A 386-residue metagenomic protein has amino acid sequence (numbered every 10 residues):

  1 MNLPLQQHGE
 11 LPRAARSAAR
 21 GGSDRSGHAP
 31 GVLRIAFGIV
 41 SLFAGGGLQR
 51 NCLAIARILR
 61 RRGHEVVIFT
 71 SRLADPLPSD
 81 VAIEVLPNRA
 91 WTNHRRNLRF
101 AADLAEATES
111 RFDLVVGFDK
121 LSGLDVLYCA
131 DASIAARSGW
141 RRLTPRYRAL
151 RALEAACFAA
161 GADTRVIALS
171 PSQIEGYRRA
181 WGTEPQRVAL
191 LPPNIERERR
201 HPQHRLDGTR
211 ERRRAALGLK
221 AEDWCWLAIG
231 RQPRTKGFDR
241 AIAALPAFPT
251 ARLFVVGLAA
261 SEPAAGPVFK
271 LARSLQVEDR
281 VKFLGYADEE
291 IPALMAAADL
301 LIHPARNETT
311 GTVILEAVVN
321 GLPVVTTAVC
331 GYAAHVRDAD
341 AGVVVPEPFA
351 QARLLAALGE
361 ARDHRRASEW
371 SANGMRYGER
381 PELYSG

Functional and structural regions predicted by a protein language model:
G47, R365-G386: A charged, aromatic-enriched C-terminal amphipathic alpha-helix characteristic of glycosyltransferases across folds
R50-A54, W224-A247, P263-G266: A conserved mid-protein helix/loop that constitutes part of the nucleotide-sugar donor-binding site
L73, I195, I229, R252-F269 (+1 more regions): Glycosyltransferase donor-sugar binding loop
Y147-I167, I174-E175, W181: Membrane-proximal helix-turn-helix segments that form the acceptor-binding/catalytic region of lipid-linked
Y286-A287, A293-A298: Short alpha-helical donor nucleotide-sugar binding micro-motif in glycosyltransferases
R306: Aromatic "clamp/platform" in nucleotide-sugar-dependent glycosyltransferases that forms part of the donor/acceptor
P323-T327: Short hydrophobic beta-strand element within catalytic cores of glycosyltransferases and related nucleotide-activated
A333-L358: Change "using UDP/GDP/dTDP sugars" to "using nucleotide sugars
